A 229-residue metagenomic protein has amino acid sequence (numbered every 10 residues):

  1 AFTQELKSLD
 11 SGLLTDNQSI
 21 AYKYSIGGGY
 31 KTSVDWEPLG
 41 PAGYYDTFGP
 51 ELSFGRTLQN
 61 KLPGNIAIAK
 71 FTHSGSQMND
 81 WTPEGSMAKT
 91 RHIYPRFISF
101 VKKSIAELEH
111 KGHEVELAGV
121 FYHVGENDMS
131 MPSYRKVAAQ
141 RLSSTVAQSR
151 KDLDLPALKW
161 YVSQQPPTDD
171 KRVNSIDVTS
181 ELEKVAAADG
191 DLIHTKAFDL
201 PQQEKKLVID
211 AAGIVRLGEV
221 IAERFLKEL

Functional and structural regions predicted by a protein language model:
A1-L229: Cell-envelope and extracellular/periplasmic
